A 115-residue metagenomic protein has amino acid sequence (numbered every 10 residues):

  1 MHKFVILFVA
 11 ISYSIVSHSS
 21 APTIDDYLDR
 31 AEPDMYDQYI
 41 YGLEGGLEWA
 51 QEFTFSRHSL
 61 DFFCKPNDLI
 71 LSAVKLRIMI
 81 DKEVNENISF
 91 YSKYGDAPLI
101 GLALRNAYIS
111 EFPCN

Functional and structural regions predicted by a protein language model:
H2-A10: Sec-dependent signal peptide recognition, specifically the positively charged N-region followed immediately by
K3, L28-R30, A97-P98, L102: Alpha-helical interaction segments
V9-S12, S72: Residues in flexible loops and secondary-structure boundaries
I11-S12, A31, E83, N87: Alpha-helix boundary/capping residues
S12-H18: N-terminal signal peptide c-region/cleavage motif recognized by signal peptidases
S19-R57: N-terminal secretory signal peptides
P22, A50-N115: Compact alpha-helical subdomains of small soluble proteins
